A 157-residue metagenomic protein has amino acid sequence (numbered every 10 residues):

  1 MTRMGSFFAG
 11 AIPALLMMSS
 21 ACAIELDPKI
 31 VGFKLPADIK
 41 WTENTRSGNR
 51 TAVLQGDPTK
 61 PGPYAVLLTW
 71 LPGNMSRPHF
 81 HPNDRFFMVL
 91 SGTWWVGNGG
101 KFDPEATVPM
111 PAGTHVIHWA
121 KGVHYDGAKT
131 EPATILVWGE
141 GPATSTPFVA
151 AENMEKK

Functional and structural regions predicted by a protein language model:
M1-A11: Bacterial N-terminal signal peptides that target proteins for export
A9-S19: Bacterial N-terminal signal peptides
C22-Y64, A150-K157: A short, N-terminal "cap"/entry segment at the start of jelly-roll beta-barrel domains of the cupin/DSBH fold
I30-G32, E105, Y125-K157: Double-stranded beta-helix
R46, W94, G100-K121: Short acidic-glycine-tyrosine-enriched beta hairpin
P61-H81, M110, W119-K121: Conserved short histidine dyad/triad with adjacent acidic residue
L71-N74, H81-K101: Glycine- and acidic-residue-biased ligand/ion/polar-headgroup-sensing regions
S76-P78, V96-G97, H118, V123-K129: Short beta-strand His + acidic residue motifs that chelate non-heme Fe in jelly-roll/DSBH and cupin folds
